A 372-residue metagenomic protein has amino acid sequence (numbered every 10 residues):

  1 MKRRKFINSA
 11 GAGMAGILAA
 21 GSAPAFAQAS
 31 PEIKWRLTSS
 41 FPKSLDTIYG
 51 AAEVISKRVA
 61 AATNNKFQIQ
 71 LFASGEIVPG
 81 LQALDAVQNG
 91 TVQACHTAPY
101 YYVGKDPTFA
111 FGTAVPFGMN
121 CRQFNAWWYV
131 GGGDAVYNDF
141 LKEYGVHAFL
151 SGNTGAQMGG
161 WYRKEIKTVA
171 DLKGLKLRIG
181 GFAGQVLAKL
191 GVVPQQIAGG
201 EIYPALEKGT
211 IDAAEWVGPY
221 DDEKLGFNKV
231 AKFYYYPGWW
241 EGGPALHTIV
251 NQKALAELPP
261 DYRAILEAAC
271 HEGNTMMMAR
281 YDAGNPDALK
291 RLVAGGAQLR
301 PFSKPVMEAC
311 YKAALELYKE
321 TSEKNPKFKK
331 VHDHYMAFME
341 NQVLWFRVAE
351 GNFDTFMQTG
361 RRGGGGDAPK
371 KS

Functional and structural regions predicted by a protein language model:
K2-F124, G132, V136-S372: N-terminal secretory/targeting leader peptides
